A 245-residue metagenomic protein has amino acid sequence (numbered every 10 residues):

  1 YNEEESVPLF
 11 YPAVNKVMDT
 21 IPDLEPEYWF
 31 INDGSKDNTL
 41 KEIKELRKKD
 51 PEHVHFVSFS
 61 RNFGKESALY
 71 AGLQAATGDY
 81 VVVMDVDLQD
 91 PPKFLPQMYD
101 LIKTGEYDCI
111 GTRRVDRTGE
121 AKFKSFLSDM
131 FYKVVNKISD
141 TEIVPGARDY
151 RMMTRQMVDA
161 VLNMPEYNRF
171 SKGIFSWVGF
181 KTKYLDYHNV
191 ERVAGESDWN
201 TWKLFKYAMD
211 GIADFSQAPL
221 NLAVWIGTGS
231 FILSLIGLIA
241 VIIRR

Functional and structural regions predicted by a protein language model:
E3-D19: Short, well-formed alpha-helical segments that are part of the catalytic scaffolds of diverse glycosyltransferases
E3-S6, S35, P91: Donor nucleotide-sugar binding loop of glycosyltransferases
M18-L24, K48-H53: Short helix-capping segments at alpha-helix termini
P22-G34, H55-S58: Short beta-strand/loop segment that forms part of the nucleotide-sugar
N32-K41, L88-Q89: A conserved acidic beta->alpha catalytic loop
E45, F59-R61, K65-A75, Y80 (+3 more regions): Acceptor/aglycone-binding surface of glycosyltransferases and processive sugar-polymer synthases
F170-R245: Hydrophobic helical membrane-anchoring modules
